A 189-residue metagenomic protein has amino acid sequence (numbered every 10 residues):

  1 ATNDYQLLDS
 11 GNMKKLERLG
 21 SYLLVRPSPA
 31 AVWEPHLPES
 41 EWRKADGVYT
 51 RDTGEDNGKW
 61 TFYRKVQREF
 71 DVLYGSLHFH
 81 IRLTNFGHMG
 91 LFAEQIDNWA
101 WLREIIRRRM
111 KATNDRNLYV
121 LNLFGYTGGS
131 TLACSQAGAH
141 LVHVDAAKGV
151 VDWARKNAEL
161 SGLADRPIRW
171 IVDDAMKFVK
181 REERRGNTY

Functional and structural regions predicted by a protein language model:
N3-E17, L24-A93, A100: Non-catalytic substrate-recognition/targeting regions of SAM-dependent transferases
A93-N114: Conserved alpha-helix/loop element of class I SAM-dependent methyltransferases that forms part of the SAM/SAH-binding
D115-Y126: Conserved class I S-adenosyl-L-methionine
Y119, H140, A164: Residue-level detector of anion-binding/catalytic polar loops
L121, V142, I171: Conserved Rossmann-like nucleotide-binding pocket used by diverse enzymes that bind dinucleotide cofactors
T127-H140: Conserved SAM-binding loop of SAM-dependent methyltransferases across substrates and taxa, primarily the Class I
H140-A146: Conserved SAM-binding motif I beta-strand of class I
A147-Y189: S-adenosyl-L-methionine
